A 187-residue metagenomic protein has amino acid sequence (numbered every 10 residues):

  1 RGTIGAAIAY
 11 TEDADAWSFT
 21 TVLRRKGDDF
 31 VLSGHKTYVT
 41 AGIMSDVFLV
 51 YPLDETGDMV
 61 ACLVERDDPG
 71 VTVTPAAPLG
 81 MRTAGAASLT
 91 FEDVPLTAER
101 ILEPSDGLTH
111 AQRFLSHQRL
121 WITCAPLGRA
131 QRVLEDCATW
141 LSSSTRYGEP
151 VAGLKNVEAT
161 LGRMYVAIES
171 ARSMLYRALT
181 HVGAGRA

Functional and structural regions predicted by a protein language model:
R1, G5, V39-M44, V182: Internal helix-loop-helix
G2-D13, V50: A short, Trp-centered hydrophobic/proline-enriched beta-strand micro-motif
A14-T20: Active-site-adjacent elements of ketosynthase-type condensing enzymes
L23-R25: A structural signal for short hydrophobic beta-strand segments in well-ordered beta-sheet cores
H35-T72: A short core secondary-structure module
V73-E169: Glycine-rich beta->alpha junctions and the first turn(s) of the following alpha-helix
G162-A184: Active-site pocket-lining segment
